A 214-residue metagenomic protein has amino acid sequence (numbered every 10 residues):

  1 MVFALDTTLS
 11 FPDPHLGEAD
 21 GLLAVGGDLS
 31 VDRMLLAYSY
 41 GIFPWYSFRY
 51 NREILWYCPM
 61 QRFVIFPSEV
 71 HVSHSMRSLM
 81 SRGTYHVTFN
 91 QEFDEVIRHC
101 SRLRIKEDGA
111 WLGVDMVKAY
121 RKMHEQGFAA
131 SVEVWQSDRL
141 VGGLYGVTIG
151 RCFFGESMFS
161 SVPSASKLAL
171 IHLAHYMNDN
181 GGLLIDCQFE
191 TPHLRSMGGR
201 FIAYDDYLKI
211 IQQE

Functional and structural regions predicted by a protein language model:
M1-E214: N-acyltransferase acceptor-side catalytic subdomain
